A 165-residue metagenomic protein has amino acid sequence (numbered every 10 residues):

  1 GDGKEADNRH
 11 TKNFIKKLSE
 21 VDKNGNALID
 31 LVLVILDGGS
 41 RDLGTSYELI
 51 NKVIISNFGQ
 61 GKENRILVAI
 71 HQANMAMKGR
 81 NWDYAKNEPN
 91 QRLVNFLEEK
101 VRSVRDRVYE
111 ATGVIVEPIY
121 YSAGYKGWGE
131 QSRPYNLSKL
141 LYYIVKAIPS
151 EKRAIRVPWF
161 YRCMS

Functional and structural regions predicted by a protein language model:
G3-S165: Conserved GTPase G-domain substructure that encodes guanine base recognition and part of the catalytic core, centered
